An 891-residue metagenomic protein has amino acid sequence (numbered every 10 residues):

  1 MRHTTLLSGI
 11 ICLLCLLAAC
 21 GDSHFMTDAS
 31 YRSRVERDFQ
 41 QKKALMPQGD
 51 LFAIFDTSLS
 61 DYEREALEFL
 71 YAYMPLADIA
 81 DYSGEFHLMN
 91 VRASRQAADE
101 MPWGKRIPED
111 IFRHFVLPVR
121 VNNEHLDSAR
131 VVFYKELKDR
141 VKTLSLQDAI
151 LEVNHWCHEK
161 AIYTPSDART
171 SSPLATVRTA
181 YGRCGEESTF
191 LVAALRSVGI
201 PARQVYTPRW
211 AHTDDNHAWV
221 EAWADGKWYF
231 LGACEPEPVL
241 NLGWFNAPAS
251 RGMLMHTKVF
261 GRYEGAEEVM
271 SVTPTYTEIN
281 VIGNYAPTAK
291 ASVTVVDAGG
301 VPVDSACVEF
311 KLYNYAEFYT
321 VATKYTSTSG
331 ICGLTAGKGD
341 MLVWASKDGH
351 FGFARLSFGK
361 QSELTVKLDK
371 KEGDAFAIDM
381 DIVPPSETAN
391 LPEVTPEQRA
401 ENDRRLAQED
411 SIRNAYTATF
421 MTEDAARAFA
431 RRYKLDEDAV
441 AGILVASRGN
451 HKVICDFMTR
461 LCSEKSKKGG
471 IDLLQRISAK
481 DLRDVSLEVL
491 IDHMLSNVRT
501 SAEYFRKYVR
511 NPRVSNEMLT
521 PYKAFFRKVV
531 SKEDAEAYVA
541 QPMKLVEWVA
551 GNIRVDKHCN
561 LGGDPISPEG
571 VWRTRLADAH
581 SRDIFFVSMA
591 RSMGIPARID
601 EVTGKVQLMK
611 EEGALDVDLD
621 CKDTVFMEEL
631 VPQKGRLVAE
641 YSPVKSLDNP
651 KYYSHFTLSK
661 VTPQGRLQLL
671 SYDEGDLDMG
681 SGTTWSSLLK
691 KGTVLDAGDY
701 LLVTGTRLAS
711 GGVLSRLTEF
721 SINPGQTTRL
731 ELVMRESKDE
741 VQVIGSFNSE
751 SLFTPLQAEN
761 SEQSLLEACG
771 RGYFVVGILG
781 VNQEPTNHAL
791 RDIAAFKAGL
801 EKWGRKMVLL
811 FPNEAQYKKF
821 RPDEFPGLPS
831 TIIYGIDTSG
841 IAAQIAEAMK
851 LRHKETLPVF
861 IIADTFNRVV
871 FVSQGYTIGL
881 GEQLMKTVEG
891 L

Functional and structural regions predicted by a protein language model:
F25, K135, D139-L144, A149-H155 (+9 more regions): Hydrophobic/aromatic-rich core segments of domains that either
T27-T179, D215, A400, E409-T574: Secondary-structure boundary elements
D225, T328-V343, K347-H350, L356-S362 (+4 more regions): Short Pro-Gly-centered beta-turn/loop motif in secreted/extracellular proteins
A289-G300, F310, G330, G635-D648 (+1 more regions): A short, amphipathic beta-strand motif
A306-Y325, T395, S411, H655-W685: Short amphipathic beta-strand segments in non-cytosolic proteins
L765-I793, K806-L810: Short active-site neighborhood of thiol/selenol oxidoreductases, capturing the structured segment around
P822-L857: Short, internal strand/loop/helix patches that form the active-site neighborhood or redox-interaction surface
T856-Q874: A short, hydrophobic beta-strand/beta-hairpin element that forms part of a small beta-sheet core
